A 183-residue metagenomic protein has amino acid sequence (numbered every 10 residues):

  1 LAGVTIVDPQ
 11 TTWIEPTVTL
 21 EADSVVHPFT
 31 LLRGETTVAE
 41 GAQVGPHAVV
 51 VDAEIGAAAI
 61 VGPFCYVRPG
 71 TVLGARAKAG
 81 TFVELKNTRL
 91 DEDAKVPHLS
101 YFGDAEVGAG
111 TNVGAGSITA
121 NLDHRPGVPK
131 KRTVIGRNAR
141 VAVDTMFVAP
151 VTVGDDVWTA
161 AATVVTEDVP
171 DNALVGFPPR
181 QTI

Functional and structural regions predicted by a protein language model:
L1-I60: Extended, small-residue-rich solenoid/repeat segments and analogous flexible loops that form exposed scaffolds
H47, A58-I183: Glycine-rich hexapeptide-repeat left-handed beta-helix
